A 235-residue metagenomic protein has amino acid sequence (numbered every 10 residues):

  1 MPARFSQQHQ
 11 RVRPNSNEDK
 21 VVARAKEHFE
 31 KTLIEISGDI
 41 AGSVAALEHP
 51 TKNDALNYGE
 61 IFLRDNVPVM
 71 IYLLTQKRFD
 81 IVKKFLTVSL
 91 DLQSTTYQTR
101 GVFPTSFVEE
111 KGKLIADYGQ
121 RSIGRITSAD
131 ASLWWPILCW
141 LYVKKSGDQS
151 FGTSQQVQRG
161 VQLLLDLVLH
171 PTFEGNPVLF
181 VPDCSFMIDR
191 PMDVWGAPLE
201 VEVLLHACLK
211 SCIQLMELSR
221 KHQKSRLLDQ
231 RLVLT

Functional and structural regions predicted by a protein language model:
M1-I61, K84, V88, T96-P104: Low-complexity, Ser/Thr/Pro/Gly-enriched N-terminal "stalk/linker" regions
E18, V22, G59, R125 (+1 more regions): Short acidic-aromatic active-site loops that bind/stabilize oxyanions
I40-S43, T96-P104, L179-P182, V194-P198 (+1 more regions): Catalytic cores of carbohydrate-active enzymes
L47-A55, F107-I126, V181-P198: Acidic/His metal-coordination segments adjacent to aromatic residues that form catalytic metal sites in metalloenzymes
L56, S150-T153, K224-R231: Alpha-helical scaffold segments that form or flank carboxylate-/histidine-based iron centers
G59-G175, E202, H206: Aromatic-rich carbohydrate-recognition surfaces in CAZymes
Y142, L167, P171, G175 (+3 more regions): Change "in soluble alpha/beta enzymes" to "in soluble alpha/beta proteins
